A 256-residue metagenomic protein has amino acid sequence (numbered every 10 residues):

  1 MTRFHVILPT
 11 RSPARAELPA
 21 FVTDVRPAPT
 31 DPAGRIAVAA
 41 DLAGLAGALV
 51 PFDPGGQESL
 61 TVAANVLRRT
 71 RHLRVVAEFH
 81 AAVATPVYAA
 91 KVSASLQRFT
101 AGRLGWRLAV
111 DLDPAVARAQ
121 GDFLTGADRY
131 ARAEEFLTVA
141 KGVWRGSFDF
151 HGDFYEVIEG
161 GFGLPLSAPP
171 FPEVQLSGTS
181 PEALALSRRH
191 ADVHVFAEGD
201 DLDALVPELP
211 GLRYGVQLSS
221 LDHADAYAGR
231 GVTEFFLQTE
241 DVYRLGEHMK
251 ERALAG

Functional and structural regions predicted by a protein language model:
M1-T70, F171-P172: N-terminal beta1-alpha1-beta2 module of alpha/beta enzyme domains
T2, A16-V22, A90-V193, P210: Internal, glycine-rich beta/alpha segment that forms the wall or movable "lid" of small-molecule/cofactor binding
T2-T10, G47-V50, R74-F79, L104-L108 (+4 more regions): Hydrophobic faces of well-ordered beta-strands that scaffold small-molecule active sites in alpha/beta enzyme cores
H5-D31, E78-V87, F123, P170-T179 (+1 more regions): Active-site mouth loops of central-metabolism enzymes
D31-D53, L186-V195, A226-F235: Catalytic domains of carbohydrate-active enzymes, especially glycoside hydrolases
V38-L42, A63-H72, S93-L104, R188-R189 (+2 more regions): Acidic (Asp/Glu)-rich catalytic clusters
A48-S59, A81-V87, F196-D203, Q217-D222 (+1 more regions): Acidic-and-aromatic substrate-binding clefts and catalytic sites of carbohydrate-active enzymes
T125-G142, A204-E208, D241-G256: C-terminal helical cap(s) of enzyme catalytic domains, especially alpha/beta-barrels
